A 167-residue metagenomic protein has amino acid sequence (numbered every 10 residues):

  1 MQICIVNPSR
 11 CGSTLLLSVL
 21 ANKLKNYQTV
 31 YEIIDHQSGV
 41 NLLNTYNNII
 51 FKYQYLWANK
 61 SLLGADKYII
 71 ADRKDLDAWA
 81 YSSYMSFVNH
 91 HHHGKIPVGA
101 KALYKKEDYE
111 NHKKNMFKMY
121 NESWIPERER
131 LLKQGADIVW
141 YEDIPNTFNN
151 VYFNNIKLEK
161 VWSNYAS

Functional and structural regions predicted by a protein language model:
M1-N89, V139: PAPS-dependent sulfotransferase catalytic domain
D35, N44-T45, K105, N121 (+2 more regions): Generic detector of low-complexity/intrinsically disordered segments and short hydrophobic N-terminal stretches
Y55-F153: PAPS-dependent sulfotransferase catalytic domain
N149-S167: C-terminal accessory extensions appended to soluble enzyme cores
